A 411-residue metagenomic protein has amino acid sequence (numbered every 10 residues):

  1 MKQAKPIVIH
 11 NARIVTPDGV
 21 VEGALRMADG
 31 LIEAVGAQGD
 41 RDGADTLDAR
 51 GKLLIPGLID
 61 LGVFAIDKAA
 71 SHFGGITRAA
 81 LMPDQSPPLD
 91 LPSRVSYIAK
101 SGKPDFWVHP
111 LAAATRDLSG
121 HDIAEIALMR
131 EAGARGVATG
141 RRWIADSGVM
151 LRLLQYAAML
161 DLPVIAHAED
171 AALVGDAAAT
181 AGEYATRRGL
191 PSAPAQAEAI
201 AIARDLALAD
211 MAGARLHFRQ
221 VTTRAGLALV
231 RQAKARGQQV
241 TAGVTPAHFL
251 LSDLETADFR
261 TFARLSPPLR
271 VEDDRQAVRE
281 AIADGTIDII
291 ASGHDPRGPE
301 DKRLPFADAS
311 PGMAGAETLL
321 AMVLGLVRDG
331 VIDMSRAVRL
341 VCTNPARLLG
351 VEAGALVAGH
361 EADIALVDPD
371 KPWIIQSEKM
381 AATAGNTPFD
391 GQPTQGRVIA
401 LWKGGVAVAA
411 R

Functional and structural regions predicted by a protein language model:
K2, G19-V21, D40-R41, T394-G396: Short, small/polar residue-rich loop motifs at catalytic or cofactor-binding pockets
K2-I9, D29, Q38-L81: Replace "His-x-His-based motif
A12, D308, E361-R411: C-terminal cap of metal-dependent C-N hydrolases
A12, L25, G30, G51 (+14 more regions): Divalent metal-coordination and catalytic microenvironments
G19-V35, I399: N-terminal helical capping/dimerization or prosegment-like subdomains of hydrolases acting on amide or phosphate bonds
L53, L61-H109, A114-R135, L151-A158 (+2 more regions): Alpha-helical scaffold segments that flank or form the walls of functional sites
H121-I290: Histidine/acidic residue-rich metal-binding segments in metalloenzymes
R187-R215, A283, D288-I290, D295-P369: His/Asp/Glu-enriched, well-ordered alpha-helical/loop segment that forms or immediately abuts the divalent-metal
